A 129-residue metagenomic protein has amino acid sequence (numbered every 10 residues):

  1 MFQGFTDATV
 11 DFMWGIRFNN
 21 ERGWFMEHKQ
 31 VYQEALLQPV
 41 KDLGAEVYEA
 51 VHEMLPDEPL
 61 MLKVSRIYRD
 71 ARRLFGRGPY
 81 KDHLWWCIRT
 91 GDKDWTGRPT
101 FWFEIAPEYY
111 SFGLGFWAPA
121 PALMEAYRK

Functional and structural regions predicted by a protein language model:
M1-T9: Acidic, low-complexity proline/glycine-rich segments
Q3, H28, A126-K129: Non-transmembrane "mature" sequence context
M13, E21, V64, A71 (+2 more regions): Generic secondary-structure boundary/loop-capping signal
W14-I67: Active-site acidic/histidine clusters and adjacent loop/turn architecture that either coordinate catalytic ions
R72-K129: Aromatic- and glycine-enriched beta-alpha-beta binding-site module
